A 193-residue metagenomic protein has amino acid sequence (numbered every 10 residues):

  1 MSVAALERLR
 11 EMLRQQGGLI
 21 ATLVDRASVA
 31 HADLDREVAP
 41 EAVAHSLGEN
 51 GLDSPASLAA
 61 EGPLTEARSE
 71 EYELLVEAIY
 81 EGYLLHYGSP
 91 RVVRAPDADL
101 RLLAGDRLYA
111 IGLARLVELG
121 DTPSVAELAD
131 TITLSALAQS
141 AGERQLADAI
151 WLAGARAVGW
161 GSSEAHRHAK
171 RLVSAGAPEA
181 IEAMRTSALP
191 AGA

Functional and structural regions predicted by a protein language model:
M1-A193: All-alpha prenyltransferase/terpene-synthase fold signal
